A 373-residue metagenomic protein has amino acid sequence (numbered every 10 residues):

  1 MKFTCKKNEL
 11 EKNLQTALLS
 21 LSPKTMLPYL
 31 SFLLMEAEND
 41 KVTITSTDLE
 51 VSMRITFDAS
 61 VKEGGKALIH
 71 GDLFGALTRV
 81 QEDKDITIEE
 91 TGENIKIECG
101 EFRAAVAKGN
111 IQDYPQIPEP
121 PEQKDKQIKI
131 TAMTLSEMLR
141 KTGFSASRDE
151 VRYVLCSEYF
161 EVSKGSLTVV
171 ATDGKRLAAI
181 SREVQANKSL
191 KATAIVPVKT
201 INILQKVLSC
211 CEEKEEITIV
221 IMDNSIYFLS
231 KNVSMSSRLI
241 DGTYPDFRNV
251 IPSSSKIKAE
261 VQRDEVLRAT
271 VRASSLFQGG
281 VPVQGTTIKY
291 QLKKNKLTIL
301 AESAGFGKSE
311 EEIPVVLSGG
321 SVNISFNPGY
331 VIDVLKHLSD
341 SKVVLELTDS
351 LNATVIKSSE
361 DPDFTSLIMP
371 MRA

Functional and structural regions predicted by a protein language model:
M1-A373: Structural preference for solvent-exposed beta-strand-turn elements and adjacent flexible terminal/loop segments within
